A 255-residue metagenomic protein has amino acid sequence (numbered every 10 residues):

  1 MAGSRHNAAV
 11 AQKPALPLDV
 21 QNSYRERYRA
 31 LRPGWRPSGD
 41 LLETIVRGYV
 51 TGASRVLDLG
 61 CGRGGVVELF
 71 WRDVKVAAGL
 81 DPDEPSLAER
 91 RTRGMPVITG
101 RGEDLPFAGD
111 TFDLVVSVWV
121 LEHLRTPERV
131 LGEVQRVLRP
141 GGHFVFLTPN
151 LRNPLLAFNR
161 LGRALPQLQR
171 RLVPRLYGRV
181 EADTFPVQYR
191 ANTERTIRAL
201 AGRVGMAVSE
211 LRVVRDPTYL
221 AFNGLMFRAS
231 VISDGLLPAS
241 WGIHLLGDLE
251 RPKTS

Functional and structural regions predicted by a protein language model:
M1-D104, L114-V118, D216, G242-L245: Conserved N-terminal segment of class I S-adenosyl-L-methionine
G65, R125-E133, H143-P252: S-adenosyl-L-methionine-dependent methyltransferase catalytic module, highlighting the catalytic core
R72-D73, M95-P96, G132-V137, L161-A164: Glycine-rich, phosphate-binding/catalytic loops in enzymes
V74, G94, G141, G205-V208: A generic structural signal for alpha->beta connector loops
D104, A108-G109, T126: Acidic/polar helix N-cap motif
W119-H123: Short catalytic micro-motifs in class I SAM-dependent methyltransferases
